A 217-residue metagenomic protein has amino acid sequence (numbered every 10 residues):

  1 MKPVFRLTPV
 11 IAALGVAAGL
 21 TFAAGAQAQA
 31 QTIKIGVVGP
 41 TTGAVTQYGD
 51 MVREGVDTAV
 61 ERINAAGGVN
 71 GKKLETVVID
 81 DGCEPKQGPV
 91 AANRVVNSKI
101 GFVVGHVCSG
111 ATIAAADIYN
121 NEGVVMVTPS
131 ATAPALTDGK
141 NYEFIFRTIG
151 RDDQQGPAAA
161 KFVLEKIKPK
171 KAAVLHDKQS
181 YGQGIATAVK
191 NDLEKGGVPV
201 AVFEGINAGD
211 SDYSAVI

Functional and structural regions predicted by a protein language model:
K2-Q27: Gram-negative bacterial Sec-dependent N-terminal signal peptides
G25-V37, A65-K73, L164-K170: Immediate post-signal peptide segment of exported/extracytoplasmic ligand-binding proteins
T32-G49, H106, K171-L175: Short beta-strand segments enriched in small/hydrophobic residues
T41-Q47, I79-D81, G101-F102, Y142-I149 (+1 more regions): Second-shell loop/turn segments in exported
Q47-E54, A66-D138, N207-S211: Beta-alpha junction/loop-to-helix N-cap segments that form part of ligand/metal-binding clefts
V60-G67, L193: Conserved hydrophobic residues forming the short capping helix/wall of the S-adenosyl-L-methionine
Q87-V90, P134-A135, E143-I217: Extracellular/periplasmic Venus flytrap/periplasmic-binding protein
